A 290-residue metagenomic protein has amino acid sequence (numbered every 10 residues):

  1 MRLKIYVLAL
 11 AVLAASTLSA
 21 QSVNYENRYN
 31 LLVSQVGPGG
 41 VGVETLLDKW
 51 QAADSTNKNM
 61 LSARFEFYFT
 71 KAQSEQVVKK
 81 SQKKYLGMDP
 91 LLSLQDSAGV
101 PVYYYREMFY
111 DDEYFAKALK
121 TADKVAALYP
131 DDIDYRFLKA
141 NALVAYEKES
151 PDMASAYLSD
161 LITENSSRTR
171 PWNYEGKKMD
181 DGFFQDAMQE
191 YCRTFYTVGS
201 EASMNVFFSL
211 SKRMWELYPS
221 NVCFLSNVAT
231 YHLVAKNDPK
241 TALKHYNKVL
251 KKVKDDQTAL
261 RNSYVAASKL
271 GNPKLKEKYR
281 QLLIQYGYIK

Functional and structural regions predicted by a protein language model:
L18-Y105, F109: N-terminal leader/linker segments that initiate helical-solenoid repeat arrays
N27, N59-A63, D134-N141, R170-G176 (+4 more regions): Alpha-solenoid helical repeat scaffolds
L32, Y68, L143, F195-V198 (+2 more regions): Residue at a conserved register position within TPR or TPR-like alpha-solenoid repeats
V43, A118, A154, M204-F207 (+2 more regions): Single-residue signature of alpha-solenoid repeat helices
D48, D123, A156-S159, F208-K212 (+2 more regions): Alpha-solenoid helical repeat scaffolds
S55-T56, Y129-D131, S166-S167, E216-S220 (+2 more regions): Short coil turns that delineate tetratricopeptide repeat
F67-K124, L138, A145-E201: Short coil/linker segments at helix-helix boundaries
G176-K244, K248: Alpha-helical adaptor scaffolds
